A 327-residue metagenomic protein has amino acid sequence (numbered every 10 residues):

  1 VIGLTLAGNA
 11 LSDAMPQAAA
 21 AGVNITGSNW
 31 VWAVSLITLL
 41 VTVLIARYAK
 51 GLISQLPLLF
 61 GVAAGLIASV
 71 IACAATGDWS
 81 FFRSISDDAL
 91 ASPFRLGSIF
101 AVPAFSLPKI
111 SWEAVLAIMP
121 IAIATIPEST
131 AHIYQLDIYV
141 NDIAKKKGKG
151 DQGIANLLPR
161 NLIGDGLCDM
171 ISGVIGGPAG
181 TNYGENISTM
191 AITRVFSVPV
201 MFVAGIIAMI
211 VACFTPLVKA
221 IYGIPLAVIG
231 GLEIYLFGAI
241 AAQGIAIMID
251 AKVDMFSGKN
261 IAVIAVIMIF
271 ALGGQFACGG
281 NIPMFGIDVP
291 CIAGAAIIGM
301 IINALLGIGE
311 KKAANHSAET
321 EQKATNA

Functional and structural regions predicted by a protein language model:
V1-A75, V203-S317: Membrane-embedded alpha-helical modules
L11-A14, A18, G22, P93 (+6 more regions): Hydrophobic alpha-helical segments of integral membrane proteins, encompassing both true transmembrane helices
T26, L116-M119, C168-S172, G230: Short alpha-helical transmembrane interface motifs in multi-pass membrane proteins
G27-S35, F82-G97, G150-L162, N260-V263 (+1 more regions): Glycine-rich, flexible loop segments associated with nucleotide phosphate handling
G27-T38, L56, A72, A91-L136: Hydrophobic, membrane-embedded alpha-helices of multi-pass small-molecule transporters
F81-A104, I138-L157, L305-A327: Intrinsically disordered, low-complexity non-transmembrane regions of multi-pass membrane transporters
F105-E113, I154-A155, F285-V289: Helix-boundary and loop/linker segments of multi-pass membrane transporters
P120-V198, T320: Membrane-embedded helical hairpins/re-entrant loop segments and their flanking transmembrane helices within multi-pass
